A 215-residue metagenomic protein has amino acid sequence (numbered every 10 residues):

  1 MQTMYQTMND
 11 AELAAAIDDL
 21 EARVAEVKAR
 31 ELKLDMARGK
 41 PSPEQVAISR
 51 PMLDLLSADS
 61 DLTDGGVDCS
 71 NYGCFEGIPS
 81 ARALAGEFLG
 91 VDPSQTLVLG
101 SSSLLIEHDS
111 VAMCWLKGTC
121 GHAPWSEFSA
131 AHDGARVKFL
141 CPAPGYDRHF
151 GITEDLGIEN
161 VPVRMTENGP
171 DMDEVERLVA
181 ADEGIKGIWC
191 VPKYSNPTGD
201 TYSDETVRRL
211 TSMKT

Functional and structural regions predicted by a protein language model:
Q2-E76, S80, G86-E87: N-terminal "arm"/small-domain region of PLP-dependent enzymes with the aminotransferase-like
D61, V67-T215: Conserved core of the PLP fold type I
